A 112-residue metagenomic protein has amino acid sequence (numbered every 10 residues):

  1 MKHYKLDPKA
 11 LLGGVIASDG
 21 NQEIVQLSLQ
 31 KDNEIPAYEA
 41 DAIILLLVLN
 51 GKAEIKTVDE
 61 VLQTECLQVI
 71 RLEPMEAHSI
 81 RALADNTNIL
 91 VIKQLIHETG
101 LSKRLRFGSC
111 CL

Functional and structural regions predicted by a protein language model:
M1-N21, V25, K56, L105-L112: A short, N-terminal "cap"/entry segment at the start of jelly-roll beta-barrel domains of the cupin/DSBH fold
E23-A40: Conserved short histidine dyad/triad with adjacent acidic residue
Q26, L45, E60-L62: Short, surface-exposed secondary-structure edge patches
I35-A37, I55-K56, L72, A77-L83: Short beta-strand His + acidic residue motifs that chelate non-heme Fe in jelly-roll/DSBH and cupin folds
D41-A53: Glycine- and acidic-residue-biased ligand/ion/polar-headgroup-sensing regions
L49-N50, E65-C66, K93: A cytosolic small-molecule/anion-sensing beta-strand core signal
V58-P74: Short acidic-glycine-tyrosine-enriched beta hairpin
P74-T99: Ligand-binding loop in jelly-roll beta-barrel domains
